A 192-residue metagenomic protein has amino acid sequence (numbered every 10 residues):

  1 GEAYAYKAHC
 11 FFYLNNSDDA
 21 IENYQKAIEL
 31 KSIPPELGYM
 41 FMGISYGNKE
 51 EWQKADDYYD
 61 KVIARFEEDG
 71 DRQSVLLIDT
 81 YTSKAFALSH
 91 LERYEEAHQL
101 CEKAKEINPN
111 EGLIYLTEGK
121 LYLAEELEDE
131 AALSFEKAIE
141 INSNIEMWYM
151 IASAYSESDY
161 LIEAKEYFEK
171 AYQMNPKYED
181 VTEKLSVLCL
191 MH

Functional and structural regions predicted by a protein language model:
G1-E2, P35-L37, G70, I78 (+3 more regions): Helix-start (N-cap) detector for alpha-helical repeat units in TPR-like alpha-solenoids, especially tetratricopeptide
Y6, F41, L76, S83 (+3 more regions): Canonical tetratricopeptide repeat
Y13, N48, S83, H90 (+4 more regions): Register position in tetratricopeptide repeats
S32-I33, E67, V75, P109 (+2 more regions): Short coil turns that delineate tetratricopeptide repeat
